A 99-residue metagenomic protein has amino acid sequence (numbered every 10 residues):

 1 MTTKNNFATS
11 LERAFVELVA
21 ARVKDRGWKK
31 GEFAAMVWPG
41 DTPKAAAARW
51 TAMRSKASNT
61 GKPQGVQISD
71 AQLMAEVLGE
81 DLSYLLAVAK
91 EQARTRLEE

Functional and structural regions predicted by a protein language model:
M1-V37: A short, Lys/Arg-rich alpha-helix, primarily the initiator
E17, A48, I68-A71: Short alpha-helical elements of helix-turn-helix
V19, F33-A34, A45-M53, L85: Conserved hydrophobic/aromatic packing and binding residues within compact polymer-binding modules
R26, V37-P43, L78: Core residues of bacterial helix-turn-helix
P39-V66: Recognition helix of helix-turn-helix/homeodomain-like DNA-binding domains that insert into the DNA major groove
V66-Y84: DNA major-groove recognition helix of helix-turn-helix/homeodomain DNA-binding modules
L86, K90-E99: Charged, helix-prone or intrinsically disordered regulatory segments positioned adjacent to compact structured domains
